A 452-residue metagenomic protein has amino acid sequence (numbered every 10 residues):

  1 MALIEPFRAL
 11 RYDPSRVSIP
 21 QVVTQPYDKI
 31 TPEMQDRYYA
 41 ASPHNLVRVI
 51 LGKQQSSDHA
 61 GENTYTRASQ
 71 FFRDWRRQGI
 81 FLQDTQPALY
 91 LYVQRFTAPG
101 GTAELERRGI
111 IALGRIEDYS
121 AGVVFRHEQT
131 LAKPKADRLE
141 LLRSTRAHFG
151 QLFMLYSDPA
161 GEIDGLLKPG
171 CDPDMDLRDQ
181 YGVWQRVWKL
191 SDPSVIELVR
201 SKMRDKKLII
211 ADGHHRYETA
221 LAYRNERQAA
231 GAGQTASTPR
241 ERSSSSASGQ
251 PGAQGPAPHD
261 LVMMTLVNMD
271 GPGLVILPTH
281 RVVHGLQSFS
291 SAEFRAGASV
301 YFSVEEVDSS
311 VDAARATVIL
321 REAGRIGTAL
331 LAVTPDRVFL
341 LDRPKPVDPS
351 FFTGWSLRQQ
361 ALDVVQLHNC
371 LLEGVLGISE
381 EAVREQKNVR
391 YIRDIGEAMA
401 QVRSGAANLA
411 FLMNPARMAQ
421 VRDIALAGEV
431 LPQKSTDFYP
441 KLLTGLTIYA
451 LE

Functional and structural regions predicted by a protein language model:
M1-E452: Surface-exposed, charge/polar-rich loops and edge strands
